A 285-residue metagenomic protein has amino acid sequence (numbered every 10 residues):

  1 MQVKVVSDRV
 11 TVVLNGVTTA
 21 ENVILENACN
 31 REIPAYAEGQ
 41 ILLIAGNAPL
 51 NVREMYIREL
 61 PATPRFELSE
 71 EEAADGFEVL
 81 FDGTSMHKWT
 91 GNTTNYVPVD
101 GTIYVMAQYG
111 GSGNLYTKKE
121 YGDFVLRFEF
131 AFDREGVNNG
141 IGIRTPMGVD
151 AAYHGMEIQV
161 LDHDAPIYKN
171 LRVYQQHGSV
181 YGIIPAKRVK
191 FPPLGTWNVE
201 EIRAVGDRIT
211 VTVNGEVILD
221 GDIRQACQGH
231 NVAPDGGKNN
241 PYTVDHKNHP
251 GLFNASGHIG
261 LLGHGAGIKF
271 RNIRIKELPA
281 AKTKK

Functional and structural regions predicted by a protein language model:
Q2-K285: Carbohydrate-interacting regions of secretory-pathway proteins
